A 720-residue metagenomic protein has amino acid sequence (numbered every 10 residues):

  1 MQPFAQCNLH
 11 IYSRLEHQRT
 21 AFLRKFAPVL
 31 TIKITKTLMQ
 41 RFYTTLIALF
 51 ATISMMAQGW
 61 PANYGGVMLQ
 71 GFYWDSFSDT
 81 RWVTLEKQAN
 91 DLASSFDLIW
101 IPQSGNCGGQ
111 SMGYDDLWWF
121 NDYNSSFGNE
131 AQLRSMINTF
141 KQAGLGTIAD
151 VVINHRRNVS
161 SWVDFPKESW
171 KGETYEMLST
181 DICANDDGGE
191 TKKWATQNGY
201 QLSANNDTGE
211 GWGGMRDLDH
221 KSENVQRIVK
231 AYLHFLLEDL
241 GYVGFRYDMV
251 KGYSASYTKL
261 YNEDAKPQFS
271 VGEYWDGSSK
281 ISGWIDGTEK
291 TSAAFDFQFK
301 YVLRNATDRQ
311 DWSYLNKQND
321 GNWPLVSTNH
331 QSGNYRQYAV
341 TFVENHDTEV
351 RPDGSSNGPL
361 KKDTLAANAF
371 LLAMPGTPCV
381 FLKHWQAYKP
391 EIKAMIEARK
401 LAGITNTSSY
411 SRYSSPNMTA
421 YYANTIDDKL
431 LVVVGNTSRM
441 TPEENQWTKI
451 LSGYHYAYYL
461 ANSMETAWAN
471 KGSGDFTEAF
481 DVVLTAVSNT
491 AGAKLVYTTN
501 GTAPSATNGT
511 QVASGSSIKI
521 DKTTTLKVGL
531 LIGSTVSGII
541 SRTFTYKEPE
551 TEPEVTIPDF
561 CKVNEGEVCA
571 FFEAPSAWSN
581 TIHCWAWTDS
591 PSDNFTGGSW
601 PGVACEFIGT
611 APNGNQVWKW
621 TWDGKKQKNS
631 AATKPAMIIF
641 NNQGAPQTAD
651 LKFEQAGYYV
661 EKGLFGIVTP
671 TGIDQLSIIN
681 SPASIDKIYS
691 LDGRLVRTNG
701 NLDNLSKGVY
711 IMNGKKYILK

Functional and structural regions predicted by a protein language model:
M1-T20, R24-K33, T671-K720: C-terminal outer-membrane/trafficking sorting elements
Q58-W212, L218, K251-G272: Acidic/aromatic-lined carbohydrate-recognition and catalytic surfaces of CAZymes acting on diverse glycans
W60-W74, T84-A93, Q103-L117, I137-L145 (+2 more regions): Active-site-proximal helices and loops of the catalytic beta/alpha 8
S463-P553: Short, compositionally stereotyped local motifs that mark structural "simplifiers"
K494-T498, H583-W585, K687: Beta-strand signatures of extracellular beta-sandwich domains
A503-A513, P575-S630, Q643-D650: Aromatic-rich carbohydrate-binding modules that target alpha-glucans
S517-T525, K625-K634, L702-S706: Surface-exposed, short loops/turns at beta-strand junctions within beta-sandwich domains
K527-L531, I639-N641, N713: Extracellular recognition modules
